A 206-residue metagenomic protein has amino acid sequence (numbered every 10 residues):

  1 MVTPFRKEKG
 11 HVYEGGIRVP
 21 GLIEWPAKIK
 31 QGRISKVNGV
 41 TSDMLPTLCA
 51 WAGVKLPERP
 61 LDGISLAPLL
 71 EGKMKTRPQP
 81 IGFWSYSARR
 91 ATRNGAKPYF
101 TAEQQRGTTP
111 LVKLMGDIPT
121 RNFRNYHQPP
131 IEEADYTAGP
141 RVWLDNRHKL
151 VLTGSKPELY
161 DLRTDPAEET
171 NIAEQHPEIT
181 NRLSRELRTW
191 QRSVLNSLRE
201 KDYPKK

Functional and structural regions predicted by a protein language model:
M1-V12, I29-R33, V37, S42-E158 (+1 more regions): C-terminal cap/loop subdomain of S1 sulfatases and analogous C-terminal strand-loop tails that border
G10, R18-V19: Catalytic cores of eukaryotic secretory-pathway lumenal/extracellular enzymes that build and remodel glycoconjugates
Y13-E14, W25: Conserved hydrophobic/amphipathic secondary-structure segments that form or flank ligand- or partner-binding grooves
G21-I23, G39: Short glycine- and hydrophobic/aromatic-rich loop-to-beta-strand nucleating segment in the catalytic cores
A52, L70-M74, H176, L187 (+1 more regions): Sec/Tat-exported extracytoplasmic proteins
D62-G63, S85-A88, Q191-K206: Short, solvent-exposed turn/loop segments enriched in Gly/Ser/Thr/Pro and often Arg
D165: Intrinsically disordered, low-complexity polar regions and short flexible loop motifs
E168-I172: Carboxylate-dense, calcium-coordinating segments in secreted/extracellular and ER-lumen proteins
